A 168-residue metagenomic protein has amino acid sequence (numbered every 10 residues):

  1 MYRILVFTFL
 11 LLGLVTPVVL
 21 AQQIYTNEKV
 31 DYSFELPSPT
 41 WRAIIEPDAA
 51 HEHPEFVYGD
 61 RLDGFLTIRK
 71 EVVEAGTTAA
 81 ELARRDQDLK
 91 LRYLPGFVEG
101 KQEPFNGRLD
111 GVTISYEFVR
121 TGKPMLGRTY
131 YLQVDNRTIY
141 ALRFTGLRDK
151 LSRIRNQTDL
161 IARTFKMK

Functional and structural regions predicted by a protein language model:
M1-I4: Positively charged n-region of N-terminal signal peptides that target proteins for export
T16-A21: Sec/Tat signal peptide C-region and signal peptidase I cleavage site
Q22-H51: N-terminal "mature-domain start" segment
D31, G76-A80, R148, S152-N156: Soluble non-cytosolic domains of exported or imported proteins
F34, R84-L91, N156-R163: Solvent-exposed, polar/charged alpha-helical surfaces in well-ordered, non-transmembrane soluble domains, broadly
P39-R42, I139-K168: Surface-exposed amphipathic alpha-helical segments
I45-Y140, G146: Conserved polar/disulfide-associated segments of primarily extracytoplasmic proteins
